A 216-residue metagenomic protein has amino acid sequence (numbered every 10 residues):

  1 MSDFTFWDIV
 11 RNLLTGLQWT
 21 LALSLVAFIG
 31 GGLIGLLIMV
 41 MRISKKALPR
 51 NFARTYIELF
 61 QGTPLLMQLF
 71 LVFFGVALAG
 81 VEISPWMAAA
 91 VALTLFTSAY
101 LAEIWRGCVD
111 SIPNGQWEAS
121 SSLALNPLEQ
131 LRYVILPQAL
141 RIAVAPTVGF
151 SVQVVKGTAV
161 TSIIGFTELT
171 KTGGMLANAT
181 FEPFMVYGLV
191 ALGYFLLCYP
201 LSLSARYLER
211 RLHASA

Functional and structural regions predicted by a protein language model:
M1-A216: Transmembrane alpha-helices and adjacent helix-loop boundaries
